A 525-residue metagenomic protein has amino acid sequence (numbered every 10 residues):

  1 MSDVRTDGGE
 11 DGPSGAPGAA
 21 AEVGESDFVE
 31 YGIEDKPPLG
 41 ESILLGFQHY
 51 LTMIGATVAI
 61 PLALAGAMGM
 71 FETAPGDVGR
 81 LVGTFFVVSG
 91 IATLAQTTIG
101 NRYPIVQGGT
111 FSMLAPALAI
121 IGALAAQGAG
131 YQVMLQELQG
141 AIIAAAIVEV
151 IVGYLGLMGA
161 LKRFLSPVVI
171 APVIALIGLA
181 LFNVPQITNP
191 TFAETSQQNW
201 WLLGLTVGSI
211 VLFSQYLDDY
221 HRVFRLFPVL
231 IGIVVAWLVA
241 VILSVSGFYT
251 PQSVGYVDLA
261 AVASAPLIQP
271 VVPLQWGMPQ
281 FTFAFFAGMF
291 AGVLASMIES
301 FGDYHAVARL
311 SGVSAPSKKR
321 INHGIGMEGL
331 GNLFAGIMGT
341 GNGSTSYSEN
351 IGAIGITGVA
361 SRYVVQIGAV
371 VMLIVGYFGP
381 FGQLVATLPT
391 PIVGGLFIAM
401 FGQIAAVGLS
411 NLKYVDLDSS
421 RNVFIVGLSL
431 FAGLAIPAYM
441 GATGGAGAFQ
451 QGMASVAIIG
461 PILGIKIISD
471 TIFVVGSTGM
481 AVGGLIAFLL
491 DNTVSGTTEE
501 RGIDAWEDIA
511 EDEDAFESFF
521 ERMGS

Functional and structural regions predicted by a protein language model:
M1-E41, T497-S525: Haloarchaeal acidic low-complexity proteome signature biased toward cell-envelope/secretome components but also
S2-G8, E72, E194-N199, S209-I298 (+3 more regions): Flexible hinge motifs at transmembrane-helix junctions and intramembrane kinks/re-entrant loops in multi-pass membrane
E34, L39-E41, A65-R102, G288-R362: Membrane-embedded helical hairpins/re-entrant loop segments and their flanking transmembrane helices within multi-pass
E41-G208, Y377-F381, T387, P391 (+3 more regions): Early transmembrane hairpin of solute transport permeases
M68, T97-N101, L333-I337, Y347-A438 (+1 more regions): Hydrophobic alpha-helical bundle architecture
G83-F86, G90, G108, I142-A146 (+10 more regions): Transmembrane helix-bundle signature of multi-pass membrane transporters/permeases
V88-I91, A95, A144, V148-I151 (+11 more regions): Lipid-exposed faces of alpha-helical membrane segments in multi-pass integral membrane proteins
I91-Y103, V148-K162, V211-H221, Y304-G312 (+3 more regions): C-terminal ends of transmembrane helices
